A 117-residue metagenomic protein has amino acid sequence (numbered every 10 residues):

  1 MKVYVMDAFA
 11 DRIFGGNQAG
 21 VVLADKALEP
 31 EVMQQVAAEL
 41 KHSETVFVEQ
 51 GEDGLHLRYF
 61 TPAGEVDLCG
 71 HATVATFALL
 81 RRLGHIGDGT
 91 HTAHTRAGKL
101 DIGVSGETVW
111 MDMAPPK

Functional and structural regions predicted by a protein language model:
M1, N17-A19, L55, L100: Change "...and in nucleic-acid phosphodiester-cleaving endonucleases..." to "...and in nucleic-acid processing enzymes
M1-G15: N-terminal, positively charged, Ser/Thr/Ala/Gly-biased leader segments that form transit/presequence-like amphipathic
D11-G15, A19-G20, E29: Short N-terminal binding/cap micro-motifs at the start of the first secondary-structure element
V21-D25, V48-E49: Short beta-strand-to-turn element immediately C-terminal to the catalytic PLP-Schiff-base lysine in fold type I
A27-M33, L68: Short, conserved charged micro-motifs
M33-Q34, F77: Generic structural marker for isolated residues within well-ordered, non-membrane alpha-helices of soluble domains
Q35-V66: Anion-binding (especially nucleotide phosphate/pyrophosphate-binding) glycine-rich loop and adjoining beta-alpha core
G54, F60-K117: Acidic, low-complexity central loop/insert segments
